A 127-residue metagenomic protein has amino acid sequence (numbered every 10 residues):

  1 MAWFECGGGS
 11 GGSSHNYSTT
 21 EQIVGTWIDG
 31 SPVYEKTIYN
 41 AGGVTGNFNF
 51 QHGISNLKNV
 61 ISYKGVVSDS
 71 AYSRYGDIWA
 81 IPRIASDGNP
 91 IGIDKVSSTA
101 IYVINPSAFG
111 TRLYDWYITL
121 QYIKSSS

Functional and structural regions predicted by a protein language model:
M1-E35, L57, S127: Glycine-rich, low-complexity segments
D29-S127: Extracellular attachment/recognition segments
